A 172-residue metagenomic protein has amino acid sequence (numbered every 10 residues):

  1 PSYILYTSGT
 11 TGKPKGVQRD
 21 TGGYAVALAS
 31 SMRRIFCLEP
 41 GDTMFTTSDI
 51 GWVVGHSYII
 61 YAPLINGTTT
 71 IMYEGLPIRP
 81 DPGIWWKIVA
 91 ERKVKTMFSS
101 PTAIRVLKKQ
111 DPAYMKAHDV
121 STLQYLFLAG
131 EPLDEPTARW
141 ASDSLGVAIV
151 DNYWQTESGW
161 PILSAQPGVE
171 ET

Functional and structural regions predicted by a protein language model:
S2, T43-F45: Short, well-ordered beta-strand segments
S2-V26: Conserved AMP-binding A3 loop
T11-P14, A25-V26, W52-V54, M72 (+4 more regions): Flexible loop/turn segments at secondary-structure boundaries
A25-T43, V53-T96, K109-Q110: Conserved AMP-binding/adenylation subdomain of ANL enzymes
M44, K95-S99, K108-T172: Gly/Ser/Thr-rich phosphate-binding loop
D49: Residue(s) in the substrate-gating loop at a strand-loop-helix junction that position the organic substrate next
